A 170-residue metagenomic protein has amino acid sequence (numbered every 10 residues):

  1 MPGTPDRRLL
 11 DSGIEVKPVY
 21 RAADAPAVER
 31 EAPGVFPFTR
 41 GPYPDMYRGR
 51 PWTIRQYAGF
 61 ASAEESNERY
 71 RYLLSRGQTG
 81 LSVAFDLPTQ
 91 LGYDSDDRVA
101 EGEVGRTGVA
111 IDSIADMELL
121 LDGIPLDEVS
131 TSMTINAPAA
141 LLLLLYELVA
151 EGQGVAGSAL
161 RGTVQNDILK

Functional and structural regions predicted by a protein language model:
M1-K170: Catalytic alpha/beta active-site cores
